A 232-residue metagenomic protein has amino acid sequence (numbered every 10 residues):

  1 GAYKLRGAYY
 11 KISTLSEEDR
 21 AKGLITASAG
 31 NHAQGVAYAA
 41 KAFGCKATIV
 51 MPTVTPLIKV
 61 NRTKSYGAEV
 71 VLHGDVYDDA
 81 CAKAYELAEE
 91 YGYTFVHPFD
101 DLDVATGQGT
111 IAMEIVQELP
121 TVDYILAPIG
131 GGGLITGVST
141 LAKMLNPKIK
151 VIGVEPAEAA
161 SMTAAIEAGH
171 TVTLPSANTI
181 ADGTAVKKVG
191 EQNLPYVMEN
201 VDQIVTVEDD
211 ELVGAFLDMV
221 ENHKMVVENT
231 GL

Functional and structural regions predicted by a protein language model:
G1-L232: PLP-dependent amino-acid enzyme catalytic core
